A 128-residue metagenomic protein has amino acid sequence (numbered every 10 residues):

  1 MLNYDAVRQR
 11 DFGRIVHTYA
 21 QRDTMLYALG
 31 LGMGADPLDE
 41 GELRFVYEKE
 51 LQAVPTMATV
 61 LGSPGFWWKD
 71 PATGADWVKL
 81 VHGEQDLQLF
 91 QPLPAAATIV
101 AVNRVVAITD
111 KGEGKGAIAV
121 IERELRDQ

Functional and structural regions predicted by a protein language model:
M1-H82: Hot-dog-fold acyl-thioester-processing enzymes
M1-Q9, S63, L80-Q128: HotDog/MaoC-like acyl-thioester-processing domains
